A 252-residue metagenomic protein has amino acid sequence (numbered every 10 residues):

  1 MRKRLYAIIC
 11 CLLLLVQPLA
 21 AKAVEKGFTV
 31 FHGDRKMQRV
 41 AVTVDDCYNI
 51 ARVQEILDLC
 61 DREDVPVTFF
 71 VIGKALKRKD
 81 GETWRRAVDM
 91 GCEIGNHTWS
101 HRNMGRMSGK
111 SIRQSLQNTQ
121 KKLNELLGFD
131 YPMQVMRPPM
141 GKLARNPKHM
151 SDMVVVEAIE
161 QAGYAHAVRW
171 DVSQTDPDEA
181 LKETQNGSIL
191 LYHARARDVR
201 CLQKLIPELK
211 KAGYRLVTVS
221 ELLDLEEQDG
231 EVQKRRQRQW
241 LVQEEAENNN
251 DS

Functional and structural regions predicted by a protein language model:
R2-C11: Sec-dependent signal peptide recognition, specifically the positively charged N-region followed immediately by
L13-P18: Hydrophobic core
L19-A23: Sec/Tat signal peptide C-region and signal peptidase I cleavage site
V24-K36, D61-D64, A75-K77, R197-S252: C-terminal domain-boundary segment and adjacent tail
V24-S111, N118, K122-E125, F129-P132: Active-site beta->alpha N-cap acidic-glycine motif
E55, R78, R102-K210, Y214-R215 (+1 more regions): Catalytic domains of cell-wall/extracellular-matrix polysaccharide-remodeling enzymes, centered on de-N-acetylation
F69, N96, V168-R169, T218: Hydrophobic residues in well-ordered beta-strands that form the structural core
T83-R85, K110-I112, K182-T184, E231-R236: Short low-complexity, flexible loop/linker segments enriched in glycine and/or proline with clustered acidic
